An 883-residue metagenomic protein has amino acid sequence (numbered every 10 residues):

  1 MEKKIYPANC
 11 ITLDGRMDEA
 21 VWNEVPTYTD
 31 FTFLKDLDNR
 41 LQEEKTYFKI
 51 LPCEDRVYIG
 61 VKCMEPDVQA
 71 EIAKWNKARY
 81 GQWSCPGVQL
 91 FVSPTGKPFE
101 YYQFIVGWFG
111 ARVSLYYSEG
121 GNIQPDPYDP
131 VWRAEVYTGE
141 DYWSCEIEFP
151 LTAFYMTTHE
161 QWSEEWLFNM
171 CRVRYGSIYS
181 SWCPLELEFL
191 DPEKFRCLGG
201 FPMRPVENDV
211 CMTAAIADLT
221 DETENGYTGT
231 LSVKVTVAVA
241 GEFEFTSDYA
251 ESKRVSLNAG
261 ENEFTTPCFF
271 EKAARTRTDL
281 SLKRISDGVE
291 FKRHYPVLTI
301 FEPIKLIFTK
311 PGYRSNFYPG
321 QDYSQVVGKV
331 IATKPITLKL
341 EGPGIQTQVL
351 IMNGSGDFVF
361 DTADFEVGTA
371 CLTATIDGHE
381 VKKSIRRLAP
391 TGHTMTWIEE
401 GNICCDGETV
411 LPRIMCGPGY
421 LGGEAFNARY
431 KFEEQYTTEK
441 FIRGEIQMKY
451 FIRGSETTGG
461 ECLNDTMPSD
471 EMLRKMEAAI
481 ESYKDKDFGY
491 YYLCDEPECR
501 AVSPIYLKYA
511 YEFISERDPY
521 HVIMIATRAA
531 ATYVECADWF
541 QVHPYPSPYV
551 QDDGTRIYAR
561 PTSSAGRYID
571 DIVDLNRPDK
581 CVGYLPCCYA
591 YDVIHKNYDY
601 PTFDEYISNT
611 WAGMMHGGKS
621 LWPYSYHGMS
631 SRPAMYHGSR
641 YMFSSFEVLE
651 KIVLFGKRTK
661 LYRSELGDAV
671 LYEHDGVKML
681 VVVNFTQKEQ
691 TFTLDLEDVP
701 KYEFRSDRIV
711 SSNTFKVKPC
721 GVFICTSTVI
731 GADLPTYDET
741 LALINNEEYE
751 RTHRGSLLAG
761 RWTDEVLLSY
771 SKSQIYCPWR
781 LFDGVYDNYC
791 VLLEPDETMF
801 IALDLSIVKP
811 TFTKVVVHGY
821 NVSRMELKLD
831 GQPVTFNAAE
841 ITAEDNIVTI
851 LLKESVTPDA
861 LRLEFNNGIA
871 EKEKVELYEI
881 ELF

Functional and structural regions predicted by a protein language model:
M1-E242, T246-D248, T265-S281, I285-Y295: Structural preference for beta-rich elements and adjacent junctions enriched in aromatics
M1-K3, C197-Y420, D485, T728-F782 (+2 more regions): Mature N-terminal, pre-catalytic/accessory segment of carbohydrate-active enzymes
L13-G15, E19-F31, Y737-K809, Y820 (+2 more regions): Disordered, acidic Ser/Thr/Pro-rich linker "stalks" and the adjacent N-terminal cap of the next globular domain
C145, N262-T266, G356-F360, N713 (+3 more regions): Short strand-edge motifs at loop-to-beta-strand transitions and within beta-strands of extracellular beta-rich domains
V237-E242, I331-I336, T686-Q687, L696-V699 (+2 more regions): Short proline/glycine-enriched turn/loop motifs at strand-loop junctions of beta-rich domains
F270, I351-N353, A363-F365, R663-S664 (+3 more regions): C-terminal beta-sandwich/jelly-roll accessory domains of carbohydrate-active enzymes
Y318-G320, K382, R386-V699, D707 (+1 more regions): Glycan-processing catalytic domains of CAZymes
D783-T835, E844-F883: Aromatic, loop-rich ligand-recognition surfaces of beta-strand-rich domains
